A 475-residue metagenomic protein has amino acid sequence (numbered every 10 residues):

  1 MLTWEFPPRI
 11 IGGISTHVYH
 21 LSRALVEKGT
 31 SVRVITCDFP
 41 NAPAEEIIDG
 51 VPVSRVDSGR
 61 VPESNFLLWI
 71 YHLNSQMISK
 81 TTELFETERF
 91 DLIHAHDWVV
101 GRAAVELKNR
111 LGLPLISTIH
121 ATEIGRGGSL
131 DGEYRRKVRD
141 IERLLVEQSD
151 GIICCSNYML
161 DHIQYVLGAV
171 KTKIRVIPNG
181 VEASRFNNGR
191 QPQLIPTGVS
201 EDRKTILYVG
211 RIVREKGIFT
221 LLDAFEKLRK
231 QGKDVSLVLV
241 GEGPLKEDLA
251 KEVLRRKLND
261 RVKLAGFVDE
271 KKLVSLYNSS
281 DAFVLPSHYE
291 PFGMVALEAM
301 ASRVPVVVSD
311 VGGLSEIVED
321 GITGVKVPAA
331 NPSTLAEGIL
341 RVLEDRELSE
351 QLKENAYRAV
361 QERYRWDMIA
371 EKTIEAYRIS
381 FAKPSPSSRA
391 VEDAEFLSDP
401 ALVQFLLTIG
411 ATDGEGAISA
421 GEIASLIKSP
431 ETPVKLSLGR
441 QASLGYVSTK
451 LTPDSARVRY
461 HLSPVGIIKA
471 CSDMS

Functional and structural regions predicted by a protein language model:
T16, K204-K233, L237, P244-A250 (+1 more regions): A conserved mid-protein helix/loop that constitutes part of the nucleotide-sugar donor-binding site
Y158, G180: Carbohydrate-associated surface elements
A250-V268: Nucleotide-activated donor-binding/catalytic signature segment of Leloir-type glycosyltransferases, i.e., the conserved
F267-V268, S275-S280: Short alpha-helical donor nucleotide-sugar binding micro-motif in glycosyltransferases
H288: Aromatic "clamp/platform" in nucleotide-sugar-dependent glycosyltransferases that forms part of the donor/acceptor
P305-V308: Short hydrophobic beta-strand element within catalytic cores of glycosyltransferases and related nucleotide-activated
D320-G321, V325-P332, R341-E347: Conserved acidic donor-binding segment of nucleotide-sugar-dependent glycosyltransferases
R341, L348-E362, K372: A short, well-ordered alpha-helix in the C-terminal region of glycosyltransferases
